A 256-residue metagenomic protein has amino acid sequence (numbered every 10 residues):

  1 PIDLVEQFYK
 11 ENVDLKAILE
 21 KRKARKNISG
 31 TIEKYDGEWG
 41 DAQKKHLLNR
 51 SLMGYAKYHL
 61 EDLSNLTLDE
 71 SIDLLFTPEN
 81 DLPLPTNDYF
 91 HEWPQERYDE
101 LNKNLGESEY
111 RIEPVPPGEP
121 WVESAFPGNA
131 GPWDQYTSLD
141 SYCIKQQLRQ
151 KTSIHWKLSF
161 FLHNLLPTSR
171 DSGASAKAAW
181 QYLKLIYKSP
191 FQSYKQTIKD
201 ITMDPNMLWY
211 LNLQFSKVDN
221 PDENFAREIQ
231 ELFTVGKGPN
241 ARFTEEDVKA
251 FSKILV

Functional and structural regions predicted by a protein language model:
P1-S138, Q147-R149, S153, R242 (+1 more regions): N-terminal module-boundary/linker segments of secreted carbohydrate-active enzymes
W39, Y55-D73, P132-V256: Primarily short, surface-exposed interaction patches in extracytoplasmic proteins
